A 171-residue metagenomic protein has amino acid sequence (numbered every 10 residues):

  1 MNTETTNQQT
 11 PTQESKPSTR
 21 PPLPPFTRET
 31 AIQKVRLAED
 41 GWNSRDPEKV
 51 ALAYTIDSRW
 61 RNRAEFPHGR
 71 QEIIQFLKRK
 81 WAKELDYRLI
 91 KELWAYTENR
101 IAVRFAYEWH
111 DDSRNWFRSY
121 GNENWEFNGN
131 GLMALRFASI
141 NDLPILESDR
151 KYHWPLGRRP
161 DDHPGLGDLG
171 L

Functional and structural regions predicted by a protein language model:
N2-F26, Q75-L171: A beta-strand edge to alpha-helix "cap/lid" segment located at domain peripheries
T27-S44: Short, aromatic-enriched amphipathic alpha-helices that serve as compact interaction elements
S44-D57, R61: Short, well-ordered alpha-helical segments enriched in acidic and aromatic residues
R59-W81: Short solvent-exposed beta->alpha transition segments
